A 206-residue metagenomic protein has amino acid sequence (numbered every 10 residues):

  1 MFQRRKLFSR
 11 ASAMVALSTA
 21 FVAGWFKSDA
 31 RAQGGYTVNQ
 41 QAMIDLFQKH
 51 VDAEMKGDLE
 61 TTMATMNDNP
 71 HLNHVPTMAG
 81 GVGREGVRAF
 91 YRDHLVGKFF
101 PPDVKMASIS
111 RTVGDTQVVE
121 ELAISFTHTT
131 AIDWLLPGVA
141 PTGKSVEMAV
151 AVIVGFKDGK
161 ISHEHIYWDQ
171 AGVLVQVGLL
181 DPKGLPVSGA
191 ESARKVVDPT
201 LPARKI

Functional and structural regions predicted by a protein language model:
F2, R10-S18, W25, R31-I206: C-terminal and inter-domain tail/linker signature
